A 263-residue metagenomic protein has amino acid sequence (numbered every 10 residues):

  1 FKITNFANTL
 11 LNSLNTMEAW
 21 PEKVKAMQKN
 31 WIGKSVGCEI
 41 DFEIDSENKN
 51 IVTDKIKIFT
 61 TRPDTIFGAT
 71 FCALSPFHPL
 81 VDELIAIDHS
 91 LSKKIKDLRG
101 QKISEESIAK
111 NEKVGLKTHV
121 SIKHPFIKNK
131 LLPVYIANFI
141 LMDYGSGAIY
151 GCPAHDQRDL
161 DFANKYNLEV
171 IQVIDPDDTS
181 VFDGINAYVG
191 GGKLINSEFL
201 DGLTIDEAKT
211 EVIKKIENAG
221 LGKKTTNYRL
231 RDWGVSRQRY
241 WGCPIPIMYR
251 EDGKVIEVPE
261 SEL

Functional and structural regions predicted by a protein language model:
F1-I56, A148-E262: Residue patterns forming the tRNA-binding/recognition surfaces of aminoacyl-tRNA synthetases and related DALR
K2-S35, A69, S75-K117, E262-L263: Amphipathic alpha-helical
A7, S46-N48, D64, H78 (+3 more regions): Residues that cap or initiate secondary-structure elements
T16, P63, L80, G145 (+1 more regions): Glycine-rich, flexible loop/turn motifs
V36-C38, D54, F67-A69, T118-V120 (+1 more regions): Change "...and in nucleic-acid phosphodiester-cleaving endonucleases..." to "...and in nucleic-acid processing enzymes
F59-T61: Auxiliary tRNA-acceptor-end handling modules of aminoacyl-tRNA synthetases
P63-E83, S236-K254: Structured, non-catalytic alpha/beta "coupling" segments that mediate domain-domain communication and provide generic
H78-D177, F182, N186: Catalytic alpha/beta core of large soluble enzyme barrels
